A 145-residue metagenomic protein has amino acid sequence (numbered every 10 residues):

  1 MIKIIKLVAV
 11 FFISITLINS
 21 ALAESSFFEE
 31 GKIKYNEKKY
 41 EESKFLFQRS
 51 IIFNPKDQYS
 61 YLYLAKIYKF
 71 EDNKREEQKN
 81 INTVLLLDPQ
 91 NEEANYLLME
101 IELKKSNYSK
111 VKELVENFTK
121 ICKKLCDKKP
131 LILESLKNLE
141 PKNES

Functional and structural regions predicted by a protein language model:
N36-E37, F70-E71, K104, N138-K142: Register position in tetratricopeptide repeats
R49-S50, T83-V84, N117-F118: Canonical positions in the second alpha-helix
Y63, L97, L131-S135: Canonical tetratricopeptide repeat
K112-S145: Terminal, low-structured helical/coil segments at or just beyond the last alpha-helical repeat
